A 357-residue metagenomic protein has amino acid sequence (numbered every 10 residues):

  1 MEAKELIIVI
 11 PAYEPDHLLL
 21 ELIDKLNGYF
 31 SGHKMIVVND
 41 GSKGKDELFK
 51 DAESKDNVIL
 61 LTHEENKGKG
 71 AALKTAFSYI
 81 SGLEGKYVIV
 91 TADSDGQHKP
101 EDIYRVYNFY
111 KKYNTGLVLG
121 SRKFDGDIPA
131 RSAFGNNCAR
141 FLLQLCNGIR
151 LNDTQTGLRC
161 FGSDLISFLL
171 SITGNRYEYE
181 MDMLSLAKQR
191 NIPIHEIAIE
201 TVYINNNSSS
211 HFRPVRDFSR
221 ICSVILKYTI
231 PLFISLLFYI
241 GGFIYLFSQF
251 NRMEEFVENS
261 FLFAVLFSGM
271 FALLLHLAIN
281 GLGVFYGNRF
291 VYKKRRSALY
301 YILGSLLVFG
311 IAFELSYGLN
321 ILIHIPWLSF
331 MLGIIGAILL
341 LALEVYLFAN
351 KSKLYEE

Functional and structural regions predicted by a protein language model:
M1-A3, D16-H17, E21, G28 (+5 more regions): Hydrophobic helical membrane-anchoring modules
K4-L6, N27-I36, N57-V58, Y87: Short loop->beta transition adjacent to catalytic acidic/histidine clusters or analogous donor-positioning motifs
I10-I23, G41, N66: Active-site beta-to-alpha loop of glycosyltransferases that engages the nucleotide-sugar donor
N39-L48, G96: A conserved acidic beta->alpha catalytic loop
D51-K86: Conserved donor nucleotide-binding strand/loop of the catalytic core
E64-E65, A71-Y79, P100-Y177, I204-F212 (+1 more regions): Acceptor/aglycone-binding surface of glycosyltransferases and processive sugar-polymer synthases
G85-Q97: Short beta-strand-to-loop acidic/aromatic patch adjacent to the donor-nucleotide binding site
M270, W327-A342: Small-residue-rich transmembrane alpha-helices that serve as helix-helix interface/gating elements in multipass
